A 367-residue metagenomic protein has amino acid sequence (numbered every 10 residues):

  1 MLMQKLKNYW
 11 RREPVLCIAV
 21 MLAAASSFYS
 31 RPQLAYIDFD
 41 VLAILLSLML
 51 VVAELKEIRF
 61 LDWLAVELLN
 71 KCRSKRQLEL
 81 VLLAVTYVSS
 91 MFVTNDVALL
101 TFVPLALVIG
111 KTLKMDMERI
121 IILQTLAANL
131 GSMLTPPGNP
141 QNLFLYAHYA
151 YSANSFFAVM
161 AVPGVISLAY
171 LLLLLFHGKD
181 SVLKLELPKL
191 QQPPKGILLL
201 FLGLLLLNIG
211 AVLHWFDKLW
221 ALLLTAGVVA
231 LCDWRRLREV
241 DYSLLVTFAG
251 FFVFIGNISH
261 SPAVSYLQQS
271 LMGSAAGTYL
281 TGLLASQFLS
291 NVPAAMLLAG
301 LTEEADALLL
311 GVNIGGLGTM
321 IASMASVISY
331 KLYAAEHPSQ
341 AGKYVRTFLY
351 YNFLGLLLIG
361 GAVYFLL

Functional and structural regions predicted by a protein language model:
M1-C17, S74-K75, Q192-L199, R346: N-terminal membrane topogenic signal
L2, V66, H177-L202, W234-R238: Flexible interhelical linker loops that connect adjacent transmembrane helices in multi-pass membrane transporters
E13-P14, F39-D40, V66-L80, R119-L126 (+2 more regions): Cytoplasmic-side transmembrane-helix entry/capping segments in multi-pass membrane proteins
S26-D38, L367: Short, hydrophobic transmembrane alpha-helix segments
Y36, A53, I58, D62-E67 (+1 more regions): Transmembrane helical segments that form the transport core of multi-pass membrane transport proteins
D40-V41, N70-L83, T112-I120, K195-L199 (+2 more regions): Membrane-interfacial loop-to-helix junctions in multi-pass transporters
V88-M133, M296-L310, P338-Q340, L357 (+1 more regions): Hydrophobic transmembrane alpha-helices that form the pore/transport pathway of multi-pass ion and small-solute
F157-L171, L280-L367: C-terminal transmembrane helix pair
